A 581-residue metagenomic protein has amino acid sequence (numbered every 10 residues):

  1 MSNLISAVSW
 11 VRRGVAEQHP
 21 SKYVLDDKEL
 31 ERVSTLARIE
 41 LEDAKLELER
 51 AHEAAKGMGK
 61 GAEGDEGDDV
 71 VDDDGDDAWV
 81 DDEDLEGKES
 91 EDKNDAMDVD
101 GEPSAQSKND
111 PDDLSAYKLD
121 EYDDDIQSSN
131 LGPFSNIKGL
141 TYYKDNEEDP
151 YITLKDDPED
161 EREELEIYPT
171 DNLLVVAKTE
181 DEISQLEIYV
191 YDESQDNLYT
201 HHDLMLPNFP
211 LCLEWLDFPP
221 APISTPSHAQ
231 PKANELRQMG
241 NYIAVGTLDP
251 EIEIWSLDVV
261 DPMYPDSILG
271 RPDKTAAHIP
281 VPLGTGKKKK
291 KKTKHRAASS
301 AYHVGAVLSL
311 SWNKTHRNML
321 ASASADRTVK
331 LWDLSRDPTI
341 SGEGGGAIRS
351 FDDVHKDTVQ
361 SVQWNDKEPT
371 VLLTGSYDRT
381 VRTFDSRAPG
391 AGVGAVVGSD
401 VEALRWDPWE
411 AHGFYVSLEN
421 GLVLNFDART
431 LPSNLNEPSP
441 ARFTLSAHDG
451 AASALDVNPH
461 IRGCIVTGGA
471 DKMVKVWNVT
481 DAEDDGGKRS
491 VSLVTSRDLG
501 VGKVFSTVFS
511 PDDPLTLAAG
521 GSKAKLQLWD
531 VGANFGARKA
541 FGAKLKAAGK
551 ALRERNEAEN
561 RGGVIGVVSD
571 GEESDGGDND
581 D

Functional and structural regions predicted by a protein language model:
M1-L173, A451, T480-D581: Terminal intrinsically disordered, low-complexity extensions flanking WD-repeat/beta-propeller proteins
T141-E187, M205-P220, Q230-P231, G240-I243: Beta-strand-rich domains and repeat architectures in extracellular enzymes and scaffolds, especially beta-propellers
D160-E164, E214-A233, Q363-W364, R405-W406 (+2 more regions): Beta-propeller blade termini
L173-L174, S227-Q230, N234-A244, M319-A321 (+4 more regions): Acidic/hydrophobic-patterned starts of short beta strands in beta-sheet-rich repeat architectures
D181, P250-E251, V260: Short glycine/acidic-enriched loop and turn motifs that connect beta-strands
Y191-D196, I254-S299, V304, K314-A451 (+4 more regions): Per-blade loop-tip surfaces of WD-repeat and WD-like beta-propellers in eukaryotic adaptors/scaffolds
T200-I243, L248-D249, D266-A297, G305: Blade-loop segments of beta-propeller domains
